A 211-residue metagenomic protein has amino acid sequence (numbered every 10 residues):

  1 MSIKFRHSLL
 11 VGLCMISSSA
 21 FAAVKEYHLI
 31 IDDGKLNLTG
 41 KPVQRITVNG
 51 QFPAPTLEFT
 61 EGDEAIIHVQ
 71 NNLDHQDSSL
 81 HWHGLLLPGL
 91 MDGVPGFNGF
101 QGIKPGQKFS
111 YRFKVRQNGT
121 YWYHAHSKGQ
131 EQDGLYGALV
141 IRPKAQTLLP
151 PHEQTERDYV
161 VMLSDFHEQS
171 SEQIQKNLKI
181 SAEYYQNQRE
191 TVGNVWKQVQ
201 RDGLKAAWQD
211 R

Functional and structural regions predicted by a protein language model:
M1-L9: Bacterial N-terminal signal peptides that target proteins for export
L10-M15: Hydrophobic helical h-region of N-terminal Sec-dependent signal peptides in bacterial secretory/periplasmic proteins
S17-S19: N-terminal signal peptide c-region/cleavage motif recognized by signal peptidases
A22-R211: Histidine-centered copper-binding motifs that mark active-site loops of extracellular/periplasmic copper enzymes
